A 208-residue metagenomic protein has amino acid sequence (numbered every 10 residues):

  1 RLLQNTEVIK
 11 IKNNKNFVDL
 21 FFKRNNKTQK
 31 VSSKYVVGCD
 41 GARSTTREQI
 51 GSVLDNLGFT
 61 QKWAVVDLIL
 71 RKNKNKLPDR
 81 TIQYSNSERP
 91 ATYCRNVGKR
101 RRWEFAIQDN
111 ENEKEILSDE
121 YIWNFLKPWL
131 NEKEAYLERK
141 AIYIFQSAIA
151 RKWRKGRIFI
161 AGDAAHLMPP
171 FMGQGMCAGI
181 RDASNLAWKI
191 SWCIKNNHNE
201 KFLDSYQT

Functional and structural regions predicted by a protein language model:
R1-T208: Core Rossmann-like FAD-binding/catalytic domain of the broad FAD-dependent monooxygenase superfamily
